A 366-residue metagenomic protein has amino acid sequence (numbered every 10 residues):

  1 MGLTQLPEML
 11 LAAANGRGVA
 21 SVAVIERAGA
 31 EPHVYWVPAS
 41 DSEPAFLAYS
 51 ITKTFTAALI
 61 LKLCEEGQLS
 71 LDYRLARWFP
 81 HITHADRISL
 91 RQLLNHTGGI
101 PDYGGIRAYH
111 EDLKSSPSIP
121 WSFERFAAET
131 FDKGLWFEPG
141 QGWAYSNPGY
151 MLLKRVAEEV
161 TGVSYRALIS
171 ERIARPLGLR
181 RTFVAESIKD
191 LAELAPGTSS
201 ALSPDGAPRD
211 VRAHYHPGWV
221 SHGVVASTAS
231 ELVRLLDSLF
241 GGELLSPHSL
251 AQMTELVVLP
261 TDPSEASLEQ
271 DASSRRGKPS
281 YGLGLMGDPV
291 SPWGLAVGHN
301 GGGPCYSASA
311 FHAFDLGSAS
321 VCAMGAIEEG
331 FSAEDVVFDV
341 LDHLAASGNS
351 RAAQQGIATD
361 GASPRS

Functional and structural regions predicted by a protein language model:
M1-Y35, E43-L47, E158-V163, A167-S170 (+1 more regions): Catalytic loop of the DD-peptidase/beta-lactamase superfamily, centered on the K-T-G motif and neighboring
G16-S21, S40-Y145, V163, S203-P204: Active-site-proximal loop and beta-strand segments within enzyme catalytic domains
H33-W36, S42-A45, G105-R107, L113-L191 (+1 more regions): Catalytic-site signature segments of enzymes, centered on catalytic residues
W78, T97, E159-V160, P176 (+1 more regions): Alpha-helical structural context
I82-S89, G99-I106, P176-E186, V258-E265: Secretory-pathway/luminal and periplasmic proteins that interact with or process carbohydrate-rich
R91-N95, A128, R175, R234-D237 (+2 more regions): Generic alpha-helical structural context detector
I188-P208: Mobile, glycine-enriched helix-loop/loop "lid" segments at the mouths of ligand-binding/catalytic clefts that gate
